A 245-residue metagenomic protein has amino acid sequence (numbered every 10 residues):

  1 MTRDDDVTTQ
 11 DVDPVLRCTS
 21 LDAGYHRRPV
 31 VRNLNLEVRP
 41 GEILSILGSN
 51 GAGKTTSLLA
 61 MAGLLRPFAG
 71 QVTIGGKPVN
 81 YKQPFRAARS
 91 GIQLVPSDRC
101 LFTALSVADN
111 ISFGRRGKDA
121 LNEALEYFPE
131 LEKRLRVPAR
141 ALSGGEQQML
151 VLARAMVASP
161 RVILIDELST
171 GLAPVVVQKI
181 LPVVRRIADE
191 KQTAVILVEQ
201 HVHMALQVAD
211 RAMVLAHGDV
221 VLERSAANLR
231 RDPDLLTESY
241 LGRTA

Functional and structural regions predicted by a protein language model:
L47-S49: The feature captures the beta-strand-to-loop junction immediately N-terminal to the Walker
A62: Helix-to-loop junction immediately C-terminal to a conserved catalytic motif
R66, P78-D98, K133-R136, A226-L236: ABC ATPase NBD coupling module
G70-V79, S90, K118-E126, R224: Conserved ABC transporter NBD signature motif
P138-L142, E146: Conserved ABC ATPase signature
A155-M156: ABC ATPase C-loop
Q178-K191: Helical segment within the ABC ATPase nucleotide-binding domain
